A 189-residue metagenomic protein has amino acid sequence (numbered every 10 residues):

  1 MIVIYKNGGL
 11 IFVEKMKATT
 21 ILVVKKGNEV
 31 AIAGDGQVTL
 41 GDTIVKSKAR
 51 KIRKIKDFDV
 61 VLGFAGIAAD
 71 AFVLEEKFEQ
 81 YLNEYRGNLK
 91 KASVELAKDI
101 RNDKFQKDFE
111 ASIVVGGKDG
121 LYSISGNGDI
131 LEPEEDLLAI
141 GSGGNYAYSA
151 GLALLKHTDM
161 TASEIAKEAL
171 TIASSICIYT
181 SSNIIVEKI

Functional and structural regions predicted by a protein language model:
M1-V13: Short, Lys/Arg-enriched N-terminal segments with co-localized hydrophobic residues within the first ~10-30 amino acids
F12-Q106, G144-Y148, A153-M160: Conserved short S/T/G-enriched processing/targeting/catalytic segments and their helical context
K17, K48, F58, F109-E110 (+3 more regions): A generic structural signal for well-ordered coil/turn residues at beta-strand boundaries that shape enzyme active-site
A18, D99, E135, Y146 (+1 more regions): C-terminal binding/interaction regions
T19-K25, V30-I32, A111-G116, Y122-S123 (+1 more regions): Short beta-strand scaffold segments in enzyme catalytic cores
G36-V38, A68, D119, G128 (+1 more regions): Acidic, glycine-rich active-site loops and adjacent beta-strand->loop/helix elements that engage anionic groups
L40-G41, Y122-I124, L131-P133, A147-S149 (+1 more regions): Short, well-ordered, mixed-charge alpha-helical segments that flank or form enzyme active sites
D108-G141: Long, charge-patterned amphipathic alpha-helical coiled-coil/hairpin "stalk" segments used as oligomerization
